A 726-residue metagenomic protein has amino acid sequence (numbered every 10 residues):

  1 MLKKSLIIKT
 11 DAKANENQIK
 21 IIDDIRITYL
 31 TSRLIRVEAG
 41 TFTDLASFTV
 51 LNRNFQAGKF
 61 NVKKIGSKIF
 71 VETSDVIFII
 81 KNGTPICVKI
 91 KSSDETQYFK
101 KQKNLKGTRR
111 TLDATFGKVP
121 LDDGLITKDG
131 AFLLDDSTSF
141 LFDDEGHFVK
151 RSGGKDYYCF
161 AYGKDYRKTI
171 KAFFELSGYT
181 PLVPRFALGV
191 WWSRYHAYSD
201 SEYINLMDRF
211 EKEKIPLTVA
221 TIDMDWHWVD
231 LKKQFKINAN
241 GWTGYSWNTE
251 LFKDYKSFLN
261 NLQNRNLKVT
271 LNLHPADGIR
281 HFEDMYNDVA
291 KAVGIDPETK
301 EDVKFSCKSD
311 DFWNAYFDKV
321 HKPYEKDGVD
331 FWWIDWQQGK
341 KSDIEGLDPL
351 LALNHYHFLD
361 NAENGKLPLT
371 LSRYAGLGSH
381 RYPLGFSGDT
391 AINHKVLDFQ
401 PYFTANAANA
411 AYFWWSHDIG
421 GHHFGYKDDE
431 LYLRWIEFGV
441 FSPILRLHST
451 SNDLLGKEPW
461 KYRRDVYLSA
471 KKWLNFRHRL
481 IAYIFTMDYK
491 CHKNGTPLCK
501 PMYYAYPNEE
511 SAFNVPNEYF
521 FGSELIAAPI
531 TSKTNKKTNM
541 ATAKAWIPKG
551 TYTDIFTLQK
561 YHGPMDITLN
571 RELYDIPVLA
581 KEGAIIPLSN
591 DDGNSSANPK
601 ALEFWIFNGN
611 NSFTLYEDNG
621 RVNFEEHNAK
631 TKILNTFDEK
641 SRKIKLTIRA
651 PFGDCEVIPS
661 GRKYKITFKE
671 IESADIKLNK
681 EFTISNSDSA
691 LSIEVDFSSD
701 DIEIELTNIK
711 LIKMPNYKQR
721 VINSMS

Functional and structural regions predicted by a protein language model:
M1-A187, S193, D200-D208, N248 (+7 more regions): N-terminal accessory segment at the very beginning of proteins
L2-K4, T10-D11, F78, C87-D575 (+2 more regions): Catalytic-domain carbohydrate-binding cleft regions of carbohydrate-active enzymes
L45-K59, I295, T553-L573, D675-V695: Solvent-exposed beta-strand/loop surfaces of large extracellular or lumenal domains
S92-D94, N272, R571-A584, L602 (+1 more regions): A short, hydrophobic/aromatic-rich structural module that often spans a beta strand with its adjoining loop
Y356, G365-K366, T390, V396-P401 (+1 more regions): Conserved, charge-rich beta-strand/loop surface module that forms ligand/interface-binding patches within domains
L558, I567-F604: Accessory carbohydrate-binding/adhesion or oligomerization-edge regions at the termini of glycan-active proteins
